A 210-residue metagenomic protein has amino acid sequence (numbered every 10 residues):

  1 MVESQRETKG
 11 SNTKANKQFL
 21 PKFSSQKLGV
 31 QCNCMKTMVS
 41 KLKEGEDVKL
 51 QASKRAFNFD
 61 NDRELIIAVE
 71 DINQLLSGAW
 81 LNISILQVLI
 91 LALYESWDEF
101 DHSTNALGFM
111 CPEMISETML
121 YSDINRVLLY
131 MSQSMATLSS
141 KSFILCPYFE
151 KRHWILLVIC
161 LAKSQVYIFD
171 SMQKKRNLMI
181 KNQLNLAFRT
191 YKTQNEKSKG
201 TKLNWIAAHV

Functional and structural regions predicted by a protein language model:
M1-Q26, V30: Polybasic, low-complexity terminal segments and linkers that are predominantly intrinsically disordered and enriched
K22-D60, E64: Nucleic acid-contacting regions in RNA/DNA-associated proteins, especially the beta1-alpha1 entry segment
V48-K49, V69, K175: Composition-driven detection of intrinsically disordered, low-complexity segments
R55, F59, R63, I72-A79 (+1 more regions): Cysteine protease-like catalytic core of ubiquitin/ubiquitin-like
V69-N73, S84: Divalent-cation
L89: Nucleic-acid-interacting cores, centered on viral/eukaryotic replication and modification enzymes
